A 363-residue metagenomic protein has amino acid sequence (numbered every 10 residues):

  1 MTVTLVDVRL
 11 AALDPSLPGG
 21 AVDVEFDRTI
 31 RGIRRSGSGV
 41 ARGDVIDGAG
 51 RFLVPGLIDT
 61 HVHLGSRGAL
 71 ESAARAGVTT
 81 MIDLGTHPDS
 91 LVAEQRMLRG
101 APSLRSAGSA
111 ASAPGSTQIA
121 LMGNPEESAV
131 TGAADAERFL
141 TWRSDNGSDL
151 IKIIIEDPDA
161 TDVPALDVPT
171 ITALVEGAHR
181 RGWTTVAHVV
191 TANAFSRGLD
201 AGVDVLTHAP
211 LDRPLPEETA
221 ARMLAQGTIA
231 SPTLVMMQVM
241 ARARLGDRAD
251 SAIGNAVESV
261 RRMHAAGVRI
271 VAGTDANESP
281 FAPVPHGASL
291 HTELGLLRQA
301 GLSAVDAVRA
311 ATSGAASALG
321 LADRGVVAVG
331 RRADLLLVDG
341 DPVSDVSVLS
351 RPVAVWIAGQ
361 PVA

Functional and structural regions predicted by a protein language model:
M1-V40, G340-D345, Q360-P361: N-terminal metal-binding scaffold of metallo-dependent hydrolase/deaminase domains
V3-L5, G39-R75, T79: Replace "His-x-His-based motif
V8, R28, G50, H61 (+14 more regions): Divalent metal-coordination and catalytic microenvironments
G68-L70, R138-F139, N193-A194, L215-T219 (+1 more regions): Short acidic active-site motifs
E71-W183, T219, Q226-M237, A243: Divalent-metal coordination cores built from histidine and acidic residues
P158-E258, A266, N277-E278, G301-S303 (+1 more regions): Active-site core of metal-dependent hydrolases
G254-V338: His/Asp/Glu-enriched, well-ordered alpha-helical/loop segment that forms or immediately abuts the divalent-metal
A311, V329-A363: C-terminal cap of metal-dependent C-N hydrolases
